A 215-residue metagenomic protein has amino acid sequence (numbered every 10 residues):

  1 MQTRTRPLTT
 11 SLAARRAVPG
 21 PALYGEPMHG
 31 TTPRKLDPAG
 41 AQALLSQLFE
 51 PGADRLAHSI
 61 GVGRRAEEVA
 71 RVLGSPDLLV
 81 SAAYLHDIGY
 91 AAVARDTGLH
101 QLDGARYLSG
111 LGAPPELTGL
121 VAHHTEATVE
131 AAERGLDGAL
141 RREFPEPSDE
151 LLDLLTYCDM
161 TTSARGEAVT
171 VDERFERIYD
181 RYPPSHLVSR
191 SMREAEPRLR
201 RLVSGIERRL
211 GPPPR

Functional and structural regions predicted by a protein language model:
Q2-L36, Q47-G74, L85, G110-A113 (+1 more regions): Divalent metal-dependent phosphate-bond-processing catalytic cores, especially two-metal-ion Mg2+/Mn2+ enzymes that act
P38-L44: Short, basic/glycine-rich phosphate-binding loops at helix/coil junctions that contact nucleotide phosphates
G40, L99-H100, D153: Alpha-helix N-cap/N′ positions at the starts of helices
P76-G104, L108, T118-T128: His-Asp-centered metal-binding catalytic motifs of divalent-metal-dependent phosphohydrolases/nucleases
